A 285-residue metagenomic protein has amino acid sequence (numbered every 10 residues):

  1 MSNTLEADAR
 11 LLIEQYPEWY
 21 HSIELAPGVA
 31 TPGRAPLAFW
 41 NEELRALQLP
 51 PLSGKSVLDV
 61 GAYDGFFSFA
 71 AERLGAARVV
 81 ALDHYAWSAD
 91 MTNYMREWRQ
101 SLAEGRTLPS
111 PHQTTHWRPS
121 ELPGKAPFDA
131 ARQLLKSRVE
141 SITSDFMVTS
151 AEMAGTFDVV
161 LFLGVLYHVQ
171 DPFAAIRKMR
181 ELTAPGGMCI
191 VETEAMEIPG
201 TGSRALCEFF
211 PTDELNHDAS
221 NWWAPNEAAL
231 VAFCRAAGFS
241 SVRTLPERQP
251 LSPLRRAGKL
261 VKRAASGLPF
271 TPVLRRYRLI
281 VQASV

Functional and structural regions predicted by a protein language model:
M1-F157, R276-A283: Conserved N-terminal segment of class I S-adenosyl-L-methionine
K55-S56, H116, Y167-H168, D218-A219: A generic structural signal for short
V57, V160, V165: Receiver (REC) domain switch-region micro-motif
D64-S68, Y167, I190: Short, flexible micro-motifs
G65, H84, V165, E194 (+1 more regions): Flexible loop residues that form catalytic and substrate-binding hotspots at small-molecule/glycan-binding clefts
P119-K125, M147-E152, F157, L161-F162 (+2 more regions): S-adenosyl-L-methionine-dependent methyltransferase catalytic module, highlighting the catalytic core
